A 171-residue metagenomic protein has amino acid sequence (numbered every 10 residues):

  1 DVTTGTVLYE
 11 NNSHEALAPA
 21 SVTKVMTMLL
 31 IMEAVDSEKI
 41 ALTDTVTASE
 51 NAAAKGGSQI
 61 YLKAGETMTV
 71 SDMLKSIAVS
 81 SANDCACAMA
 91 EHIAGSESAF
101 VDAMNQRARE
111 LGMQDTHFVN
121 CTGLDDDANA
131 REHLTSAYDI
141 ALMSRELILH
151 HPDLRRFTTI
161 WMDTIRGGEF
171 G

Functional and structural regions predicted by a protein language model:
D1-E10: A short, well-structured edge-of-sheet supersecondary motif
G5, A18-V46, I140: Active-site SXXK
T6, L29, E33, S71-K75 (+8 more regions): Solvent-exposed, polar/charged alpha-helical surfaces in well-ordered, non-transmembrane soluble domains, broadly
E15, A54-Q59, C87-A88, V119-A128: Surface-exposed aromatic
S21, S37-Y61, T158-E169: Short, glycine/proline-biased beta-turn/loop segments that scaffold the active-site neighborhood
T47-A64, M104-H117: Active-site helix/loop module of the DD-peptidase/beta-lactamase fold, centered on the serine-lysine SxxK catalytic
A54-C87, G171: Conserved catalytic neighborhood of penicillin-recognizing serine enzymes
S96-G171: Penicillin-recognizing serine hydrolase domain
